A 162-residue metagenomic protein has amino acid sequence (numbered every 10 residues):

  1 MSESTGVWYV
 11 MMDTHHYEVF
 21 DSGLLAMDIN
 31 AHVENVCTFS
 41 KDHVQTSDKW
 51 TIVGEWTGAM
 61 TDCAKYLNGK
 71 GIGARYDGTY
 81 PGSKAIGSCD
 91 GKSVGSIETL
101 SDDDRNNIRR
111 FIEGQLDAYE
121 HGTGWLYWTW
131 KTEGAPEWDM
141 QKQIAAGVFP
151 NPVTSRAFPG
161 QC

Functional and structural regions predicted by a protein language model:
M1-R109: Extracellular glycoside hydrolase catalytic/binding regions
D90-C162: Aromatic-rich peripheral "rim/lid" segments of glycoside hydrolase catalytic domains that contact and position glycan
